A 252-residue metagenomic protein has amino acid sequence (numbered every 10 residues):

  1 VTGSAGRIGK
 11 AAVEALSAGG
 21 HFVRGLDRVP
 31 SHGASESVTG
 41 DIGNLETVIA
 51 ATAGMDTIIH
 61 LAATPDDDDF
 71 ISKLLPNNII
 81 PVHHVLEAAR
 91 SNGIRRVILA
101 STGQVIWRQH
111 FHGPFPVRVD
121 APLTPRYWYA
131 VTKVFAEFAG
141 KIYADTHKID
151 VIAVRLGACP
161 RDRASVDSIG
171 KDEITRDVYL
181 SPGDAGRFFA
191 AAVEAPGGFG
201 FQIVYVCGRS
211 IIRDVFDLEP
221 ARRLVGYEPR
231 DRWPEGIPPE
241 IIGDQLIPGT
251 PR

Functional and structural regions predicted by a protein language model:
V1-G19: N-terminal Rossmann NAD(P)H-binding glycine-rich loop of SDR-like oxidoreductase domains
H32, G40-N77: NAD(P)H-binding glycine-rich loop region in Rossmannoid oxidoreductase-like domains and their noncatalytic homologs
I58, D69-V97: NAD(P)-cofactor binding segment of oxidoreductase domains
I79-V85, I94, T132-G140, A185: Conserved catalytic Lys-bearing alpha helix of Rossmann-like short-chain dehydrogenase/reductases
H84-R126: Conserved Rossmann-fold NAD(P)-dependent oxidoreductase catalytic core, especially the SDR/UDP-sugar
E137-D162: Conserved beta-loop-beta element that borders a ligand/cofactor-binding pocket
L156-S165, Y179-F201: Alpha-helical substrate-binding/gating segment
D167, Q202-V204, R209-E228, G243-P251: Conserved C-terminal active-site "lid" loop/helix of NAD(P)H-dependent oxidoreductases that clamps the redox cofactor
